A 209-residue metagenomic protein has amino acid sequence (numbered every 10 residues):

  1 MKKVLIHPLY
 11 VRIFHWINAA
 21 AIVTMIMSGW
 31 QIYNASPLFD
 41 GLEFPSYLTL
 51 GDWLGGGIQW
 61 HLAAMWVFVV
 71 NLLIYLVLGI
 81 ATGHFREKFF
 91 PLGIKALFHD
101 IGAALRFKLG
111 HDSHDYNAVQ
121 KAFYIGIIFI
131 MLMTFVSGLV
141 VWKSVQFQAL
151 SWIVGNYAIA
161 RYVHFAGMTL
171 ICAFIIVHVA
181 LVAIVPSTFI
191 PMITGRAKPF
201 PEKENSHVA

Functional and structural regions predicted by a protein language model:
M1-A209: Membrane-embedded alpha-helical bundles that constitute the cytochrome b-like, heme-associated redox core of multi-pass
